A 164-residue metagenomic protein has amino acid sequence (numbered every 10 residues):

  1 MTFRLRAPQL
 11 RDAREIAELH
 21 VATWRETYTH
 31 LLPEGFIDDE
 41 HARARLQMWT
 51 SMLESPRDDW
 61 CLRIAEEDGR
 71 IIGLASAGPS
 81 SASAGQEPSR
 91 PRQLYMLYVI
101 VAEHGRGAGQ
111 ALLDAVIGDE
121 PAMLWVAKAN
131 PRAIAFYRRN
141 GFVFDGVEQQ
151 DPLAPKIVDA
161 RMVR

Functional and structural regions predicted by a protein language model:
F3, A7-R11, V21-L31, F36-H104 (+1 more regions): Acetyl-CoA-dependent GNAT
E15, Q93, R132: Amphipathic alpha-helical recognition patches that constitute DNA-binding helices
I16, H20: Hydrophobic pocket/interface hotspot
W60, K156-R161: Short hydrophobic/aromatic beta-strand or adjacent loop that forms the aromatic wall/cage of a ligand/substrate-binding
Q110-A111, A129-V158: Conserved active-site alpha-helix within GNAT-family acetyltransferase domains
G118-A129: Conserved GNAT acetyl-CoA-binding A-motif
